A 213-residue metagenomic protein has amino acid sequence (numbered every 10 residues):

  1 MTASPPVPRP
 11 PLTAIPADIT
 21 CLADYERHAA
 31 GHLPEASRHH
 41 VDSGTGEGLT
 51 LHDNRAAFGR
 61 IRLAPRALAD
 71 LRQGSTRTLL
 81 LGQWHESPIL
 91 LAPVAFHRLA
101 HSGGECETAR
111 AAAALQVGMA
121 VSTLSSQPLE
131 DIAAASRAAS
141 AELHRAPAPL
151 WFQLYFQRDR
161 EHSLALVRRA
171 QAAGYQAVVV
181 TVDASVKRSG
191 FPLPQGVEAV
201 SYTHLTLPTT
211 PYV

Functional and structural regions predicted by a protein language model:
A3-G82, G190, Q195-L205: An N-cap/entry alpha-helix motif that binds or orients negatively charged groups
P34, L91, A112, V180: Conserved, mostly hydrophobic/aromatic
R77-T78, G82-S87, F96, A100-A109 (+1 more regions): N-terminal active-site wall of soluble small-molecule enzyme domains
I89-A92, M119-V121, L150-L154, V178: Hydrophobic faces of well-ordered beta-strands that scaffold small-molecule active sites in alpha/beta enzyme cores
P93-H101, L154-R160: Active-site mouth loops of central-metabolism enzymes
T123-S136, R160-A165, K187-G196: Active-site-adjacent beta->alpha loops and helix N-cap segments on the catalytic face of soluble alpha/beta enzymes
A165-L205: Alpha/beta enzyme core
H204-V213: Single conserved hydrophobic/aromatic residue that forms the stacking wall/gate of nucleotide- or nucleobase-binding
